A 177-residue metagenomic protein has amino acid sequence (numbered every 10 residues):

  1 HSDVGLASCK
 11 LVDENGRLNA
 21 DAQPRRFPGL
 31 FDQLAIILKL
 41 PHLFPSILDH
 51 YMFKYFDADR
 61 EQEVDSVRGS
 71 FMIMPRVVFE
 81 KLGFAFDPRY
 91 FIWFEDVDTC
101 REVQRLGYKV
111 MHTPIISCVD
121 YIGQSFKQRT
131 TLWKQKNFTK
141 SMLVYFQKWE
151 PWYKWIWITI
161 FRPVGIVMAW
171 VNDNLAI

Functional and structural regions predicted by a protein language model:
H1-A22: Conserved donor NDP-sugar-binding/catalytic core segment of glycosyltransferases
D21, I37, K81-L82, E102 (+2 more regions): Residues that scaffold the ATP/ADP-binding catalytic core of kinase and kinase-like folds
R25-F27, L82-G83, I122-Q128: Short glycine/proline- and charge-enriched loop/turn segments that cap or connect secondary-structure elements
R26-V64: Short, flexible, basic/aromatic active-site loop/helix in glycosyltransferases
G29-Q33, K39, G69, M74 (+1 more regions): Generic recognition of short, well-ordered alpha-helical interface segments
F56-R60, D65-S117: A short, conserved alpha-helix in the catalytic core of glycosyltransferases
F94, D98-A176: Active-site-adjacent helix/loop segment of glycosyltransferases that harbors family-specific signature motifs
